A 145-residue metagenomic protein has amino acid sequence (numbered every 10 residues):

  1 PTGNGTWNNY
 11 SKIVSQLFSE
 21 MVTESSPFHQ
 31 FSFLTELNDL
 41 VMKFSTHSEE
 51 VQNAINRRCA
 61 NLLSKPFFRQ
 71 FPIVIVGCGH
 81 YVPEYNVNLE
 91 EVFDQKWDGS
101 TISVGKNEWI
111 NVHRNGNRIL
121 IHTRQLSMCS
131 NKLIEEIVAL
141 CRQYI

Functional and structural regions predicted by a protein language model:
P1-R69: A polyanion-binding, active-site-adjacent surface
N38-M42, G79-P83, Q125-C129: Short, solvent-exposed loop/turn segments at secondary-structure junctions
E49-A60, E84-I145: C-terminal capping/extension of enzyme domains
P72-I73: Structural motif
V76: Redox-cofactor binding/interface segments in oxidoreductases and associated redox assembly factors
